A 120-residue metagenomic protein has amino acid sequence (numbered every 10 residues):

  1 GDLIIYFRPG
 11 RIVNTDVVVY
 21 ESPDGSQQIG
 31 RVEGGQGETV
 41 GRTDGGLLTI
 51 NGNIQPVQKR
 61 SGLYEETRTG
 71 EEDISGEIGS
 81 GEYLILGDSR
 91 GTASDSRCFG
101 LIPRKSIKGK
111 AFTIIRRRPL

Functional and structural regions predicted by a protein language model:
G1-L120: Soluble "head" domains of membrane/secretory-pathway proteins
